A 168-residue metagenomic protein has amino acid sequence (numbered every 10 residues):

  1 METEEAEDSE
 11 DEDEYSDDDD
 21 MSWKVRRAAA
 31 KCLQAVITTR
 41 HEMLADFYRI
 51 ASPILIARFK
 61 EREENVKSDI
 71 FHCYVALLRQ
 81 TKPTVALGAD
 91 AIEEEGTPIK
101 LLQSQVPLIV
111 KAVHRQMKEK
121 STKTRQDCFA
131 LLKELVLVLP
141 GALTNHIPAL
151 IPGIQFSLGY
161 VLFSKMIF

Functional and structural regions predicted by a protein language model:
M1-F168: Karyopherin-beta/Importin-beta family HEAT-repeat alpha-solenoid scaffold
